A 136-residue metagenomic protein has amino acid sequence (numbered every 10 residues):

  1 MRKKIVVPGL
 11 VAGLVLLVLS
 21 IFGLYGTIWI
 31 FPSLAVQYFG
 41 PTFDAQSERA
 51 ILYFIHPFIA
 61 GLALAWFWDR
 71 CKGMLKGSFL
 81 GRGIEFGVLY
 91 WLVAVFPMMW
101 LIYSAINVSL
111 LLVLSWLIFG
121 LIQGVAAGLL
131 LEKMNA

Functional and structural regions predicted by a protein language model:
M1-A136: Juxtamembrane/disordered regions of integral membrane proteins
